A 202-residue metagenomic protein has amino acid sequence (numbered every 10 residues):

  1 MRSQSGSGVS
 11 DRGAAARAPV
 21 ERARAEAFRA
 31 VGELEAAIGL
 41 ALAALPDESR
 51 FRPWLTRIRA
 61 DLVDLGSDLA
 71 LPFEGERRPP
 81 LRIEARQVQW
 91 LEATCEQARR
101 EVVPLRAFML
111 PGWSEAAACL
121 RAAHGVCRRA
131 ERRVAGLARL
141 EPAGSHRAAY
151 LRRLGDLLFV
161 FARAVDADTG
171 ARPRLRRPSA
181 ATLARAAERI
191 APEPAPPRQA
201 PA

Functional and structural regions predicted by a protein language model:
M1-A202: Phosphate/pyrophosphate-binding loop motifs in nucleotide- or prenyl diphosphate-using proteins
